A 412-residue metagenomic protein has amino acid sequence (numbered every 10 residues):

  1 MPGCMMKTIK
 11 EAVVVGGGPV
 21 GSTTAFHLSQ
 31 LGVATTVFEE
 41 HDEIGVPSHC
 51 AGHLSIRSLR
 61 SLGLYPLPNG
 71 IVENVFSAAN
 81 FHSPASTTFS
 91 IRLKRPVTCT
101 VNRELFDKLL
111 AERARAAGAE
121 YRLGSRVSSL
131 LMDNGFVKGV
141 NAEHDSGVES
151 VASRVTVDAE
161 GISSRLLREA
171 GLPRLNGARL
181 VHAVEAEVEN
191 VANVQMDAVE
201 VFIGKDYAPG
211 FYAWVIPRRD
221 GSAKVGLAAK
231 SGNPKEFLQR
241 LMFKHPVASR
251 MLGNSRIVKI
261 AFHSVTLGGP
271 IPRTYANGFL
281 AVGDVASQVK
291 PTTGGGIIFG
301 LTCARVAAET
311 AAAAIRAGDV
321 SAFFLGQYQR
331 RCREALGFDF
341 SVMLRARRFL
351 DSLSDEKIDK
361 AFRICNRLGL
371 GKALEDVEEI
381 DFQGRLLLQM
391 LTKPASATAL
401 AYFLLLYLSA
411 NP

Functional and structural regions predicted by a protein language model:
K7-V20: Beta1/beta-strand and adjacent pyrophosphate-binding region of the FAD-binding site in flavoprotein oxidoreductases
A12, V33-T35, T156: Hydrophobic anchor at the start of a short beta-strand that flanks the dinucleotide cofactor-binding loop
V20, E43, S163: Conserved Rossmann-like nucleotide-cofactor binding loop
F26-H49: Glycine-rich FAD pyrophosphate-binding loop
S55-L109: A conserved beta-strand/loop capping segment in the N-terminal third of enzymes that catalyze redox or closely related
R113-G253, S287: Predominantly flavin-linked oxidoreductase catalytic cores and closely associated redox partners
V127-S129, N233-T310, R316, A322-G326: FAD/FMN-dependent oxidoreductases across multiple families
A312-P412: C-terminal helical "tail/cap" subdomain of flavin- and related membrane-associated enzymes
